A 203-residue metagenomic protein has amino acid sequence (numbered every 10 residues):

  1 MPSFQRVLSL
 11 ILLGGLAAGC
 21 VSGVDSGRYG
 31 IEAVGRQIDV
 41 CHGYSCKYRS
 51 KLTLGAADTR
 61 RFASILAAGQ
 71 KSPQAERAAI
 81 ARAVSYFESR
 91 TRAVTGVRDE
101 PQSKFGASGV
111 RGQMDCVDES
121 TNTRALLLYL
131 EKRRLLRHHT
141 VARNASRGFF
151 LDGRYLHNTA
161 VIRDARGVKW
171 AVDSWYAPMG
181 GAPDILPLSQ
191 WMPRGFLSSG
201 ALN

Functional and structural regions predicted by a protein language model:
M1-S9: Bacterial N-terminal signal peptides that target proteins for export
S9-A18: Bacterial N-terminal signal peptides
V21-V24: Bacterial signal peptide processing site
C41-K47, L52-K71, V97-G109: Acidic/histidine-rich, surface-exposed loop or edge segments in extracytoplasmic proteins
A79-H139: Mid-length scaffold segments of soluble, non-membrane domains
L128-W191: Hydrophobic/aromatic-rich core segments of domains that either
M192-N203: Low-complexity, Gly/Ser/Thr/Pro-rich intrinsically disordered linker/tail segments
